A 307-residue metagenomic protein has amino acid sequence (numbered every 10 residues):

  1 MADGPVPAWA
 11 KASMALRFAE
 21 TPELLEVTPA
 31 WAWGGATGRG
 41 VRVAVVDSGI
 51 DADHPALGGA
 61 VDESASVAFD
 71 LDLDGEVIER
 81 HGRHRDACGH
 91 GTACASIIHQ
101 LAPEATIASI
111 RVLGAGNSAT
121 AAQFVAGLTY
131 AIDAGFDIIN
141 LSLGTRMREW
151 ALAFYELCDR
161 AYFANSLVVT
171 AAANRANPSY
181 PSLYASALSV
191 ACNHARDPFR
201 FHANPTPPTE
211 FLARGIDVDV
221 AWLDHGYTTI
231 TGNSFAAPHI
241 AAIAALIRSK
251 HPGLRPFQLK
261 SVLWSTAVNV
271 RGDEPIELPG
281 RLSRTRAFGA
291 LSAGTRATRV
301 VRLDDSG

Functional and structural regions predicted by a protein language model:
A2-L101, A105: Active-site core segment of subtilase-fold serine proteases
T21, E26, I132, F136-L141 (+1 more regions): C-terminal subdomain of the subtilisin-like protease fold in secreted/lumenal serine endopeptidases
D51, V67-A68, L113, R196 (+3 more regions): Active-site/binding-pocket entry motifs
V77-M147, H251, A267: Subtilisin-like peptidase catalytic core
R83-T92, A173, T228-I240: Gly/Ser-rich catalytic serine loop of serine hydrolases
A108, L167-V169, S189, D219: Structural detector of well-ordered beta-strand residues that form the stable sheet scaffold of enzyme domains
L113-A185, G226-T228, R271-G272: Substrate-binding/access-modulating region of protease and related hydrolase catalytic domains
S179-S249, G253, F257: Extracellular S/T/G-rich loop segment that most often corresponds to the catalytic His/Ser-adjacent loop
